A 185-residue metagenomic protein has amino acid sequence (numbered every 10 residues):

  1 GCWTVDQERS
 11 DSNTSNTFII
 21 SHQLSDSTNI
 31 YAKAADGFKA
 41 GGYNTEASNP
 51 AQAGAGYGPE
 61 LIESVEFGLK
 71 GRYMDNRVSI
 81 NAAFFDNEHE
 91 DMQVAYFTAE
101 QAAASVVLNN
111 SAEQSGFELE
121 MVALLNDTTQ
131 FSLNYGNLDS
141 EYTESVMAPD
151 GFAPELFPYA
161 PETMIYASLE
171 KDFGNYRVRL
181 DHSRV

Functional and structural regions predicted by a protein language model:
G1-E88, L124-N126, G136, E162 (+2 more regions): Structural signature of Gram-negative outer-membrane beta-barrels, strongest in the C-terminal barrel of TonB-dependent
G1-S10, G42-G56, M92-V107, Y142-P158: Solvent-exposed loop segments that connect transmembrane elements
G41-G42, R77, Q93, T129 (+2 more regions): Activation segment
E60-E66, A99, A112-G116: Short C-terminal domain-edge/linker segments immediately following a structured domain
D86-E88, V107-V185: Gram-negative outer-membrane beta-barrel transporters
